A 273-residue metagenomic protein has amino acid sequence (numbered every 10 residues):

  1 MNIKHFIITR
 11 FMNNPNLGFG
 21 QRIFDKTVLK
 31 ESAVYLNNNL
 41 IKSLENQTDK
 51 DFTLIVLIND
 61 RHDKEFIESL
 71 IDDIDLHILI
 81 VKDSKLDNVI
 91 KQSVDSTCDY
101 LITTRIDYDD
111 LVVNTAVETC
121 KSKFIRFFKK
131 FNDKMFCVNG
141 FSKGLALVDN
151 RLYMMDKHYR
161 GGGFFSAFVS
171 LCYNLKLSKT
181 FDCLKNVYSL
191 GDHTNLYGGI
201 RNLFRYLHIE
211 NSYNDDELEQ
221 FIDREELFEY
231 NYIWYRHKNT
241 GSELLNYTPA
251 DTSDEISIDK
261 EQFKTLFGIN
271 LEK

Functional and structural regions predicted by a protein language model:
M1, V169-K273: C-terminal catalytic/acceptor-binding lobe
M1-F6, D99: A short, charged/proline- and glycine-enriched loop that marks the coil->beta-strand transition at the N-terminal
H5, E45-I55, D75-H77: Short loop->beta transition adjacent to catalytic acidic/histidine clusters or analogous donor-positioning motifs
F6-G20, N59, S142, R236-K238: Short loop/turn segments at strand-loop or loop-helix junctions that form parts of catalytic or ligand-binding pockets
N16-T27, E31-A33, V56-R105: Active-site-proximal specificity loops/subdomain of glycosyltransferases
F24-L29, N38-D51: Short, acidic, metal-binding catalytic loop of nucleotide-sugar glycosyltransferases
K85-S96, V113-L207: Conserved catalytic core of nucleotide-sugar-dependent glycosyltransferases
D107-L111: The conserved acidic donor/metal-binding loop of glycosyltransferases
